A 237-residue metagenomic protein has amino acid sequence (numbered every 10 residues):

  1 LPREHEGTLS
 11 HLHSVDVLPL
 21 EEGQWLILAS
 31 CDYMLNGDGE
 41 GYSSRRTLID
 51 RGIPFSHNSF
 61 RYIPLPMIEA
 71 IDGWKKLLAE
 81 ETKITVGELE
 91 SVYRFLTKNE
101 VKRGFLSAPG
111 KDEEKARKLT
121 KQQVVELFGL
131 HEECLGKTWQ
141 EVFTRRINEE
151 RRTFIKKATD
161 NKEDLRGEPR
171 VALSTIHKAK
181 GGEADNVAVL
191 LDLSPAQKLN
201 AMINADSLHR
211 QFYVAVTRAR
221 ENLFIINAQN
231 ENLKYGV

Functional and structural regions predicted by a protein language model:
L1-V237: The feature marks helicase ATPase cores and/or their adjacent C-terminal helical subdomains in SF1/SF2/AAA+ helicases
